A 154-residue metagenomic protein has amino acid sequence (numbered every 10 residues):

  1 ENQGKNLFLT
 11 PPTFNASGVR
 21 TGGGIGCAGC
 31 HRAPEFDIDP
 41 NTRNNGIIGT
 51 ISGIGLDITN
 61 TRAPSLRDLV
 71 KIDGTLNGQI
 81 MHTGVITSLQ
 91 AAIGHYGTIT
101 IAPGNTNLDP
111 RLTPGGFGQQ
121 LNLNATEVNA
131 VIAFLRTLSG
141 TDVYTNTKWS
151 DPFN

Functional and structural regions predicted by a protein language model:
E1-N154: Periplasmic c-type cytochrome electron-transfer domains
